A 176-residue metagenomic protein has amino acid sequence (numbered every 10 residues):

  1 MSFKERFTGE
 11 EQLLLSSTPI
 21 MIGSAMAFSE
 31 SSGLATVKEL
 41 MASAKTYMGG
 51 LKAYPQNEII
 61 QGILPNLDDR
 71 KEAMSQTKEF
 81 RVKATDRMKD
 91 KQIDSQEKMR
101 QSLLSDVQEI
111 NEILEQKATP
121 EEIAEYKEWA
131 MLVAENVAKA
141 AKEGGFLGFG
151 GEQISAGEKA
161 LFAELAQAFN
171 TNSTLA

Functional and structural regions predicted by a protein language model:
M1-A176: Small-residue-enriched hydrophobic alpha-helices in membranes
